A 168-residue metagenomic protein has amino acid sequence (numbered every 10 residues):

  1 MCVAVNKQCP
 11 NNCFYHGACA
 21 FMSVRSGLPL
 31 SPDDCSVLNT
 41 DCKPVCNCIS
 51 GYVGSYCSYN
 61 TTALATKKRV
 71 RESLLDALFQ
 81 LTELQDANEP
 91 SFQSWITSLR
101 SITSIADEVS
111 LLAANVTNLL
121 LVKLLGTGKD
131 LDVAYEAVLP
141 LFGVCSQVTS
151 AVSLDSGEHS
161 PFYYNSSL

Functional and structural regions predicted by a protein language model:
N6, S23, S50, T61: Residues that form ligand- and interface-recognition hot spots within folded domains
K7-H16: Disulfide-braced loops of extracellular cysteine-rich modules
S26-N39: Intrinsically disordered, low-complexity Ser/Thr- and acidic-rich flexible linkers and loops, especially at boundaries
V45-I49: Short Cys/His-rich zinc-binding micro-motifs
S58-L168: Extracellular GAIN/GPS-associated region
